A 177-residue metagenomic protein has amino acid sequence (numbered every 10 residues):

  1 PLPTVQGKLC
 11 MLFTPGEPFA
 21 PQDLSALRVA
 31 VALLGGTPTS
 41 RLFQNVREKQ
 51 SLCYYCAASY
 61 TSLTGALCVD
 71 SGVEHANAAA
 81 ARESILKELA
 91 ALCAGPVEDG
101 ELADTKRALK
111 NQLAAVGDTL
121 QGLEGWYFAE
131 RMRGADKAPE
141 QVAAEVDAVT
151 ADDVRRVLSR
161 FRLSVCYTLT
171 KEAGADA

Functional and structural regions predicted by a protein language model:
P1, C53-Y60: Short beta-strand/turn micro-motifs at beta-sheet edges
P1-F43, Q50, L169-T170: His/Glu-based metal-binding/catalytic segments typifying zinc-dependent metallopeptidases
V5-C10, Q22-S25, S62-L67, R82-K87 (+1 more regions): Short acidic (Asp/Glu) and glycine-rich catalytic loops that position anionic groups and cofactors
M11, R28-A30, V46, V69 (+3 more regions): Buried hydrophobic packing residues in well-ordered domains
A20-D23, N77-A81, A175-A177: Short, conserved charged micro-motifs
K49-C56, T150-D153: Short amphipathic beta-strand starts and helix->beta connectors
A57-V116: M16/insulysin-pitrilysin zinc metalloprotease superfamily fold
T105-A177: C-terminal regions of mature proteins
